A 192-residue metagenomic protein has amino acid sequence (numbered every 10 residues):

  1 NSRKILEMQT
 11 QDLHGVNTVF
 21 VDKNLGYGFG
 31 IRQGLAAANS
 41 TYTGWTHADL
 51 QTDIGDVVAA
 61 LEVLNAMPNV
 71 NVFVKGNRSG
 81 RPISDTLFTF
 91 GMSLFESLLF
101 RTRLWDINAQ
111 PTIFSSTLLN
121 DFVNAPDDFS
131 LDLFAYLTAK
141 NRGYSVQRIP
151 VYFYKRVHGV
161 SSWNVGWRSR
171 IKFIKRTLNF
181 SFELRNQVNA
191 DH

Functional and structural regions predicted by a protein language model:
N1-V19: Acidic donor-binding segment of Leloir-type glycosyltransferases
L6, A60, A135: Aromatic/hydrophobic pocket-lining residues that form π-stacking "cages" and hydrophobic walls in ligand
L13-V16, V70-N71, R101, G143: A generic structural signal for alpha->beta connector loops
V21-A37, Y42, G55-F129, R156-V165 (+1 more regions): Acceptor/aglycone-binding surface of glycosyltransferases and processive sugar-polymer synthases
V21-K23, T46-A48, I149: Cofactor-binding loops of NAD(P)H-dependent oxidoreductases, dominated by short-chain dehydrogenase/reductases
G34, D49, S115, A139 (+1 more regions): Residue-level signature of catalytic and energy-coupling elements of molecular machines, predominantly ATP/GTP-dependent
T41-Q51: Short beta-strand-to-loop acidic/aromatic patch adjacent to the donor-nucleotide binding site
R101, N124-H192: Hydrophobic helical membrane-anchoring modules
